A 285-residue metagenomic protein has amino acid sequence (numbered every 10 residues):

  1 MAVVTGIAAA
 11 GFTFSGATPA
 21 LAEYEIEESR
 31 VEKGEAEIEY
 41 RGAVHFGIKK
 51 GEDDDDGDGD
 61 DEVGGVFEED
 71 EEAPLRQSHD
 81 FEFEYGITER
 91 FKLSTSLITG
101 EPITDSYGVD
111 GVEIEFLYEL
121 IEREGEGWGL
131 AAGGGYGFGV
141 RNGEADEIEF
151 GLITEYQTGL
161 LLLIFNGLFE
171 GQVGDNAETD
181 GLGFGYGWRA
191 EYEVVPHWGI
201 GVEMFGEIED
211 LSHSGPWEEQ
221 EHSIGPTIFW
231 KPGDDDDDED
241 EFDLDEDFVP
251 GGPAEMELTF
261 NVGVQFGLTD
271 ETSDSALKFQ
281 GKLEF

Functional and structural regions predicted by a protein language model:
A2, A10, E23-I26: Low-complexity intrinsically disordered segments
T5-P19: C-terminal segment of classical bacterial N-terminal signal peptides
T18-F285: Transmembrane beta-barrel domains of Gram-negative outer membranes and organellar outer membranes
